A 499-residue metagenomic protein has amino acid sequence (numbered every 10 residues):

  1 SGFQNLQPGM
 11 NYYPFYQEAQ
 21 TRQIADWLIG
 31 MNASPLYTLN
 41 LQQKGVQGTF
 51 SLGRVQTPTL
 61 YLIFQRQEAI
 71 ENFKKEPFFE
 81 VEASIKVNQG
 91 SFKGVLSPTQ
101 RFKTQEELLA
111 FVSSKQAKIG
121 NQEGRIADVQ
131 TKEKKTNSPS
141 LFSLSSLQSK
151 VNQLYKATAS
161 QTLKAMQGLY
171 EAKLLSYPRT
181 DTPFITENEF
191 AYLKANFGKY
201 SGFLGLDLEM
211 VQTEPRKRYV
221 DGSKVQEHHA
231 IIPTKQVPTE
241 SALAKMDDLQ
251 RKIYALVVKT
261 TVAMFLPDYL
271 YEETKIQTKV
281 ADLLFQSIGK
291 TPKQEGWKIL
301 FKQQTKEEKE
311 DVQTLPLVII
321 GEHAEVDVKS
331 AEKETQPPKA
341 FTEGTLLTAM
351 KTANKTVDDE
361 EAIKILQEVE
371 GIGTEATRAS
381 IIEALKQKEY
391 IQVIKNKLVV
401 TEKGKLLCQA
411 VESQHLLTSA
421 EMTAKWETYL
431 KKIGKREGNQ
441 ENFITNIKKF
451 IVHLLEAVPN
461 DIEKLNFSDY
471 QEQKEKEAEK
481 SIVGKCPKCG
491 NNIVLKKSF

Functional and structural regions predicted by a protein language model:
S1-E123, A127-E133, A230-T291: Phosphate-backbone binding and catalysis cores of DNA-processing enzymes
V46-T49, T131-S140, S149-Y155, P178-E187 (+2 more regions): Conserved short loop/turn motifs at secondary-structure junctions
L52, L109-S113, I119-V129, S140 (+1 more regions): Short, highly charged
I70-N72, A159-S160, K164, D181-F499: Basic, low-complexity terminal or inter-domain segments flanking catalytic cores
F73-G94, Q122-A165, K173-L174, T342 (+1 more regions): C-terminal accessory/connector segments of nucleic-acid motor ATPases
A172-K173, K388: Short glycine-/polar-rich loops that comprise or flank the Walker A/P-loop and associated switch/sensor motifs
